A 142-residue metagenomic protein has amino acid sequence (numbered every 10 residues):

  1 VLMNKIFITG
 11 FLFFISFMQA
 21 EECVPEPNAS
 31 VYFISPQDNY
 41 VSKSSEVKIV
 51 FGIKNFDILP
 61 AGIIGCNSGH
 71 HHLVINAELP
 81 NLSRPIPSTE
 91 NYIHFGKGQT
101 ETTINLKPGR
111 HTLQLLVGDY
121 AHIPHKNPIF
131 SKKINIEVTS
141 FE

Functional and structural regions predicted by a protein language model:
I6-S16: Sec-dependent N-terminal signal peptides
E21-S44, E142: Short, compositionally biased P/S/T/A/G/V-rich stretches that sit at domain boundaries
S45, K107-G109: A glycine-anchored, Pro-Gly-centered beta-turn/N-cap motif
G52-I63: Short amphipathic, basic-aromatic surface patches that mediate peripheral association with negatively charged
I63-H71, F130: Short coil-to-beta strand junction motifs in C2/discoidin
P80-L82, G118-K126: Short acidic/polar inter-strand loop motif in beta-rich domains
K126-E142: Short beta-strand elements
